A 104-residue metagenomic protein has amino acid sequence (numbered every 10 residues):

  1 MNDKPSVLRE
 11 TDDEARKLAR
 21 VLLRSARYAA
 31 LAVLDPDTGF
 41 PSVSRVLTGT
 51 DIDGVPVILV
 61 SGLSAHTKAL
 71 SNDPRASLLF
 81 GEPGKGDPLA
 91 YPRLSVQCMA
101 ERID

Functional and structural regions predicted by a protein language model:
M1-D104: Binding-site signature for planar aromatic cofactors or substrates
